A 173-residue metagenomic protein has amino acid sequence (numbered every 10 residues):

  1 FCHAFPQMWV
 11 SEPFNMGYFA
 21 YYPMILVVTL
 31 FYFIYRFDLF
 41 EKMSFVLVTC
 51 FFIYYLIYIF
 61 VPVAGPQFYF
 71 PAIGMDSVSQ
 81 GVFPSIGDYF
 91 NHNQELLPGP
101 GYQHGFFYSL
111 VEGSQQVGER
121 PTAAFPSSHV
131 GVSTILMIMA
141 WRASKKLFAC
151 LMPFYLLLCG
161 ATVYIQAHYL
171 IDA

Functional and structural regions predicted by a protein language model:
F1-I25: N-terminal transmembrane-helix/juxtamembrane module of multi-pass inner/ER membrane proteins
F19-Y22, V48, F52, I135 (+1 more regions): Residues within membrane-spanning alpha-helices of integral membrane proteins, especially the hydrophobic core/packing
Y22, M43, P62, H129 (+1 more regions): Divalent metal-coordination and catalytic microenvironments
L26-V61, F68-P84: Interfacial segments of alpha-helical transmembrane regions
R36-F40, S144-C150: Membrane-helix interface segments
F51-I59, Y155-Y164: Aromatic-anchored segments of alpha-helical transmembrane domains
F60-R142: Membrane-interfacial catalytic/cofactor-binding modules of polytopic membrane enzymes
G65-P71, A124, L157-A173: Interfacial helix-loop-helix junctions of multi-pass membrane proteins
